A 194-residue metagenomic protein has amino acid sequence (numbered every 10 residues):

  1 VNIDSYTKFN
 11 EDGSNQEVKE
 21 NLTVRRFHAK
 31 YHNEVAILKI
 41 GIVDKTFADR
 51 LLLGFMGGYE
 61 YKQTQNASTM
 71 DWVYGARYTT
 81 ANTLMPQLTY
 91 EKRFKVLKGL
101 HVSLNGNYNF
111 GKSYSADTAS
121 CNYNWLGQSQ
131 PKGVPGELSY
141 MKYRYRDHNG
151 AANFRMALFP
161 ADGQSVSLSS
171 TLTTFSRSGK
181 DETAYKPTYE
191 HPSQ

Functional and structural regions predicted by a protein language model:
V1-G75: Periplasmic-side early beta-strands and strand-to-turn transitions of outer-membrane beta-barrels
G13-E20, R25, W72-A81, N124-Q130 (+1 more regions): Short, Lys/Arg-enriched charge-dense amphipathic segments
K39-Y59, A81-Q194: Face-selective signature of the C-terminal outer-membrane beta-barrel domain
